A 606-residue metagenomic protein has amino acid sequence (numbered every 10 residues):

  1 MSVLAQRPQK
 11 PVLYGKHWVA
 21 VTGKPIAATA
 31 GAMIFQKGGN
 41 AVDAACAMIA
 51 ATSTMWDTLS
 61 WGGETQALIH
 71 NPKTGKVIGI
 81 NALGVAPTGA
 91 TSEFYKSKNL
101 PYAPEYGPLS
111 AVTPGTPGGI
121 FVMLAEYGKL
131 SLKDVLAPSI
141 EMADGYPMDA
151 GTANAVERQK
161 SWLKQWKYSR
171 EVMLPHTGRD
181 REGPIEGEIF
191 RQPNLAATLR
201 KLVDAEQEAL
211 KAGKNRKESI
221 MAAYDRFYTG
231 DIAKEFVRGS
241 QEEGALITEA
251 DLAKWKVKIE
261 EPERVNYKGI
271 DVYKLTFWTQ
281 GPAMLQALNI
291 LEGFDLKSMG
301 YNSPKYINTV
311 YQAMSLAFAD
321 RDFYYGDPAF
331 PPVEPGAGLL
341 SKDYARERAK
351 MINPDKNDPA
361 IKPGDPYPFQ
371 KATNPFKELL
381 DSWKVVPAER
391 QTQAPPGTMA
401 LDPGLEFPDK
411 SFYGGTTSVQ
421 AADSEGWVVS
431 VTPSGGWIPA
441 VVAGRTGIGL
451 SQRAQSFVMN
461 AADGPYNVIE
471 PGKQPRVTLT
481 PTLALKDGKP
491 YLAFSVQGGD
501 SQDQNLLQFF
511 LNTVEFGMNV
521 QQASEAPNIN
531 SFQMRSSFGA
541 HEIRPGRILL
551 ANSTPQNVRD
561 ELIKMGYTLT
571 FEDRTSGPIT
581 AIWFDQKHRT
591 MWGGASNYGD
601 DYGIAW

Functional and structural regions predicted by a protein language model:
V3-T29, M33, G39-A222, F227-T279: Noncatalytic scaffold domains of N-terminal-nucleophile
T54-G79, K96, E243-T248, A394-F412 (+6 more regions): Active-site rim segments in enzyme catalytic domains, especially the processed small/beta chain of N-terminal
T58, L109-S110, G187, P262 (+4 more regions): Short Gly/Pro-enriched turn/cap motifs at secondary-structure boundaries
V85, G436-I438, G498-G499: A short acidic/small-residue loop/turn micro-motif
A233, A245, L296-S434, R445 (+1 more regions): Internal maturation/activation junctions in enzymes
G281-K297, A484-L492, G499-S524: M16/insulysin-pitrilysin zinc metalloprotease superfamily fold
F318, E425, G472-P475, L506-L507 (+1 more regions): Extended C-terminal subregions enriched in glycine
